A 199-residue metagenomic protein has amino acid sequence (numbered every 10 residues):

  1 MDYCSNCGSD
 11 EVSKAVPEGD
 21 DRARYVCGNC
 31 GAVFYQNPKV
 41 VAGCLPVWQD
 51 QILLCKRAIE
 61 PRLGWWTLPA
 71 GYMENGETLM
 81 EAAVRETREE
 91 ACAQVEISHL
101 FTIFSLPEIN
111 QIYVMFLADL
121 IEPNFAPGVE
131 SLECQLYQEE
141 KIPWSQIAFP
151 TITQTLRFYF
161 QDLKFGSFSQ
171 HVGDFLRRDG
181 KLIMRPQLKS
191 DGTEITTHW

Functional and structural regions predicted by a protein language model:
M1-G43: Acidic, metal-coordinating catalytic segment for phosphate/diphosphate chemistry, firing primarily on the Nudix
D2-N6, R178-D179, K189-T196: Small, basic N-terminal interaction modules of short regulatory proteins
Y3, R24, L45, L54 (+2 more regions): Conserved hydrophobic/aromatic beta-strand scaffold that supports enzyme active sites
R22, K39-V41, V47, P61-L63 (+3 more regions): Short connector loops at helix/strand junctions that flank enzyme active sites, especially segments positioning acidic
N29, R57, A70, A118 (+1 more regions): Active-site donor-binding loop signature of nucleotide-sugar glycosyltransferases
V47-R85, E89: Conserved Nudix-box catalytic region and its N-terminal flanking loop in Nudix hydrolases and closely related
M73-F158, D162-S167, I183-W199: Unchanged
Q170-P186: A short, charged, Gly/Pro-tolerant segment at domain boundaries
